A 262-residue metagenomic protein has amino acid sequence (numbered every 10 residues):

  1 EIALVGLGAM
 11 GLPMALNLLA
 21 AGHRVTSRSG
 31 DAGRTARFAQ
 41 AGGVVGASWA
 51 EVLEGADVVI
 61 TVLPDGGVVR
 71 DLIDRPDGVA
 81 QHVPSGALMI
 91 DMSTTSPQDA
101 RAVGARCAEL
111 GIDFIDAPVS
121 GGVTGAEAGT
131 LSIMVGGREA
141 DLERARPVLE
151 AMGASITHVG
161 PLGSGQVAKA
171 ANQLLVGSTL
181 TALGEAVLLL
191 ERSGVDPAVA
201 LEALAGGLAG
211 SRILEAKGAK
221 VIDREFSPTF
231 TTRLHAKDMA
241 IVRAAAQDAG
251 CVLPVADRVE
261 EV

Functional and structural regions predicted by a protein language model:
E1-T61, A87: NAD(P)+-binding Rossmann beta1-loop-alpha1 motif at the extreme N-terminus of oxidoreductases
V25, V45, D113-I115, I156 (+2 more regions): Hydrophobic beta-strand scaffold residues
G30-D31, D65, R138: Residues in the short beta-alpha loop(s) of Rossmann-like NAD(P)-binding domains
W49-D113: Rossmann-fold NAD(P) dinucleotide-binding segment
T94-G177: Rossmann-fold dinucleotide-binding core
A128-G129, I133-G136, T157, P161-S193 (+2 more regions): Active-site-proximal catalytic alpha-helix in oxidoreductases
L162, G210-V262: Interdomain hinge/lid region at the active-site interface of Rossmann-like NAD(P)-dependent oxidoreductases
